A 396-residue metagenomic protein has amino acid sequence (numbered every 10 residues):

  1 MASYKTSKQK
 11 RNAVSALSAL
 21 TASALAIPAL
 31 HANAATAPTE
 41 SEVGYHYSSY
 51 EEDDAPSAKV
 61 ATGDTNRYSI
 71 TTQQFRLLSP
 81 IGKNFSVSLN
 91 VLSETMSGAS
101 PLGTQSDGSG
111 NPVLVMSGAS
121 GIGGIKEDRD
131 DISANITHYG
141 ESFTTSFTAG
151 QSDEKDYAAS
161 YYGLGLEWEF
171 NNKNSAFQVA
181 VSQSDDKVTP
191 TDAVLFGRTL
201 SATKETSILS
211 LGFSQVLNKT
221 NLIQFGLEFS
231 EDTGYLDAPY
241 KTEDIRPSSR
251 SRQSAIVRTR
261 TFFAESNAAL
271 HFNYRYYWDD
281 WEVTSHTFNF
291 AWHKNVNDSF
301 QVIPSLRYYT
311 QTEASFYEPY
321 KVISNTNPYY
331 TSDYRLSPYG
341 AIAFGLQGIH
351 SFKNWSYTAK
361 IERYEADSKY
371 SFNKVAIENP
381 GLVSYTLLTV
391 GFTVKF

Functional and structural regions predicted by a protein language model:
A37, T65-S69, S120-D131, Y139 (+6 more regions): Short sequence motifs at beta-strands and strand-loop junctions characteristic of Gram-negative outer-membrane
V43-Y47, L89-V91, F147, F177-V181 (+6 more regions): Membrane-embedded beta-strand positions of outer-membrane beta-barrel proteins
Y47-D53, S93-S97, G140-S142, A149-K155 (+10 more regions): Transmembrane beta-strands of outer-membrane beta-barrel pores
P56-S57, D64, L92-D130, F177-L236 (+2 more regions): Outer-membrane beta-barrel translocator/channel fold
A58-G63, G118-I122, T148-S152, G163-G165 (+8 more regions): Extracellular loop and loop/strand-boundary signature of outer-membrane beta-barrel proteins
T71-F75, D130-A134, S160-L164, E205-L211 (+6 more regions): Hydrophobic, lipid-facing positions within transmembrane beta-strands of outer-membrane proteins
G82-N84, G140-F143, N171-K173, N218-T220 (+3 more regions): Outer-membrane beta-barrel channels and translocator barrels
G348-F352, L382-F396: Outer-membrane beta-barrel "beta-signal"
